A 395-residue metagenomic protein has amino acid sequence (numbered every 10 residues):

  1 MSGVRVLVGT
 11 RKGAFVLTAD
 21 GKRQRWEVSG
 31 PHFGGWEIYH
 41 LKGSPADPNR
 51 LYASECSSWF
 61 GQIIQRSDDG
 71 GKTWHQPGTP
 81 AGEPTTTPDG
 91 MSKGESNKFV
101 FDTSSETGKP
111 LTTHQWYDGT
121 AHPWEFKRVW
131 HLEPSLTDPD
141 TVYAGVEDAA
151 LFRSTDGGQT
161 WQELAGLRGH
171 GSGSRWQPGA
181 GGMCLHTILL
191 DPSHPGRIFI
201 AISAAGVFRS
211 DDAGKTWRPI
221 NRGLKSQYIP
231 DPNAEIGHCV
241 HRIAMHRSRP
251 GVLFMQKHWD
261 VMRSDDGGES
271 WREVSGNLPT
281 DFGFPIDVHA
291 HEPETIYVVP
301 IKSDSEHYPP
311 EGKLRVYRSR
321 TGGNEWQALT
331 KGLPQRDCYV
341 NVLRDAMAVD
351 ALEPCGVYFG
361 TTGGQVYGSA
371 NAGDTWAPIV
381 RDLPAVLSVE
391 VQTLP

Functional and structural regions predicted by a protein language model:
M1-P395: Extracellular glycan-interacting surfaces
